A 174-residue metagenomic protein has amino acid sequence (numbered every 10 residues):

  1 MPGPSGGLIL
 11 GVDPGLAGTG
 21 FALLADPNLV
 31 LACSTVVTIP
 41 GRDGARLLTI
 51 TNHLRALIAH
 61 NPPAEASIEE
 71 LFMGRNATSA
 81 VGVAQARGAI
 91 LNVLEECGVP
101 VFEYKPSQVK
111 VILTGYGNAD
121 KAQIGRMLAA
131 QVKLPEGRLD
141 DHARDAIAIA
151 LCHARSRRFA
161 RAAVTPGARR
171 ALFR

Functional and structural regions predicted by a protein language model:
M1-R174: Phosphate- and other anionic-substrate recognition elements at nucleic-acid/protein interfaces
